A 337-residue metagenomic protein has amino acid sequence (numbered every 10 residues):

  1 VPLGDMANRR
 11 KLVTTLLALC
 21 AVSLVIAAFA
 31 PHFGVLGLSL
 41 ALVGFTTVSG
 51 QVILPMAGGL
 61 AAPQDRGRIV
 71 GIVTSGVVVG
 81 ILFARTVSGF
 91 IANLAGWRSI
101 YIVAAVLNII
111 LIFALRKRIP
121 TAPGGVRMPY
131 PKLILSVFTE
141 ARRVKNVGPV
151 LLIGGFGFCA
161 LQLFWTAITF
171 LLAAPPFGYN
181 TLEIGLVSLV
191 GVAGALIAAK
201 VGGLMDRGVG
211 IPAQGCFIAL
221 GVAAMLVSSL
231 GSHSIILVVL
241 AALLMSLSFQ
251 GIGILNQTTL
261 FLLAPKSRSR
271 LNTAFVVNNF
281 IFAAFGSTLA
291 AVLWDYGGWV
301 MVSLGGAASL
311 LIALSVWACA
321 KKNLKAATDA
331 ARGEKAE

Functional and structural regions predicted by a protein language model:
V1-N8, L196-V209, W294: Helix-to-loop junctions at the C-terminal end of transmembrane segments in multipass secondary transporters
V1-P31: Conserved MFS/SLC helix-loop-helix module at the cytosolic interface between two early adjacent transmembrane helices
L40-G76: Cytoplasmic helix-loop-helix junction between adjacent transmembrane helices in 12-TM secondary transporters
I72-R116: Helix-loop-helix hairpin linking two adjacent transmembrane segments in secondary transporters
A105-G125, V316-A320: C-terminal membrane-cytosol helix-exit motif in multi-pass small-molecule transporters
I119-L151: Juxtamembrane intracellular "pre-TM" segments in multi-pass secondary transporters
I211-N256: C-terminal transmembrane helical hairpin of 12-TM major facilitator-type secondary transporters
L263-G298, G306: A late C-terminal transmembrane helix in Major Facilitator Superfamily
